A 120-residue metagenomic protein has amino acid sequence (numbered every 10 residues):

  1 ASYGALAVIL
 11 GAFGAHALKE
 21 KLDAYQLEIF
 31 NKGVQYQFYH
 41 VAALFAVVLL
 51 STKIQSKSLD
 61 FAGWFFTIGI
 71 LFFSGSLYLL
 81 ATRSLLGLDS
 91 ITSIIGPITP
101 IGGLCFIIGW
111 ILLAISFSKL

Functional and structural regions predicted by a protein language model:
A1-L120: Polytopic transmembrane helical bundles with strong interfacial aromatic enrichment
